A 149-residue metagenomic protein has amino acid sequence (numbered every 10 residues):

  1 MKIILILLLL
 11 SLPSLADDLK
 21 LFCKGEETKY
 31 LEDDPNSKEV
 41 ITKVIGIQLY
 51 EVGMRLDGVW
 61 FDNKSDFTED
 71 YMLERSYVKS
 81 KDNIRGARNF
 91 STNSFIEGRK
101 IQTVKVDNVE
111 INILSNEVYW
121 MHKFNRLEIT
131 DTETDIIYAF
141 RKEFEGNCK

Functional and structural regions predicted by a protein language model:
I3-P13: Sec-dependent N-terminal signal peptides
D17-P35, F144, C148: Tryptophan-anchored aromatic micro-motifs
K24-Y30, M121-E128: Generic short beta-strand segments
N36-T68: Short, flexible N-terminal segments of the mature chain
K43-L49, V104-I111, S115-E117, F144-C148: Hydrophobic/aromatic beta-strand elements that line small-molecule binding cavities or substrate pockets in beta-rich
M54-W60, V78, I84-R85, V118-Y119 (+2 more regions): Hydrophobic residues embedded in beta-strands of well-ordered beta-sheets
V59-N112: Contiguous, well-ordered beta-strand patches that form the walls/edges of small beta-barrel/beta-sandwich domains
F124-K149: Edge beta-strand at a domain terminus
